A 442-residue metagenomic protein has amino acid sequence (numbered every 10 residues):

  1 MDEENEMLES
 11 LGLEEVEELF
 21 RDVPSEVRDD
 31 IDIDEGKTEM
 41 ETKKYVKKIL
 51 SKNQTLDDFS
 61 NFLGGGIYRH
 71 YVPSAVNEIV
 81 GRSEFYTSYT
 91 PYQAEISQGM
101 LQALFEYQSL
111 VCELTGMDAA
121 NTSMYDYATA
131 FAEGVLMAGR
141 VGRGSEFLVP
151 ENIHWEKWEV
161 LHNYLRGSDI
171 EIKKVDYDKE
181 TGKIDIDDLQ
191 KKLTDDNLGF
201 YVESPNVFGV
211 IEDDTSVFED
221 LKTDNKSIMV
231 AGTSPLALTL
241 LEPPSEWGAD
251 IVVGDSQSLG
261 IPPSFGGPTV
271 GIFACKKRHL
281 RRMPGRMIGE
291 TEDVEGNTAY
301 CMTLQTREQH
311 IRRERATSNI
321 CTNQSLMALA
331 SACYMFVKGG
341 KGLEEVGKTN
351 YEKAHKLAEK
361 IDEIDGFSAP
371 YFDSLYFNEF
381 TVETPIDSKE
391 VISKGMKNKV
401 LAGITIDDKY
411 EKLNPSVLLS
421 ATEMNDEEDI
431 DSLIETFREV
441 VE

Functional and structural regions predicted by a protein language model:
M1-V27: Compact, charge-rich alpha-helical regulatory domains located at protein termini
M7, T129-N297, G366, V382-P385 (+4 more regions): Conserved PLP-enzyme active-site core in the AAT-like
E9, D32-G36, A94-S97, M124 (+14 more regions): Hydrophobic alpha-helical scaffolding
V23-E106, I311: N-terminal entrance/gating region of PLP-dependent enzymes' catalytic architecture
Y92-I96, C112-A132: Short loop-beta-helix segment that forms the pyridoxal 5′-phosphate
A120, E171-V175, P370, G403: General small-molecule cofactor/ligand-binding pocket signal
L259-D365, P370-D373: Active-site C-terminal subdomain of aminotransferase-like
K341-S432: Conserved C-terminal alpha-helix-loop-beta "cap" of PLP-dependent enzymes that closes/shapes the active-site mouth
